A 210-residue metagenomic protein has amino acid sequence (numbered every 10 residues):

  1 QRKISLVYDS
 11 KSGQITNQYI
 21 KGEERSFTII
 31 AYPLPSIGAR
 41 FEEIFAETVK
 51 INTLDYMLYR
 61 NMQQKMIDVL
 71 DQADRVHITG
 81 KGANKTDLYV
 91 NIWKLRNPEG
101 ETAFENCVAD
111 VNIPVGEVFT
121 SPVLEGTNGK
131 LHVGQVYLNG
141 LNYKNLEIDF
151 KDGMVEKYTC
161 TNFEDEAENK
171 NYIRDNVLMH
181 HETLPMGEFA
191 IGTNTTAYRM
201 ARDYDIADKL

Functional and structural regions predicted by a protein language model:
Q1-G126: Active-site bordering "gate/hinge" segments that shape substrate access to catalytic or cofactor-binding pockets
S26-T28, G129-K130, G187-F189: Structural motif
L34, A83, L95, V136-L138 (+3 more regions): Short, glycine-/Ser/Thr-/acidic-enriched flexible segments
R40-F41, K144, M200-D203: Short conserved micro-motifs at the rims of enzyme active sites and ligand-binding pockets
A73-R75, N128, N145, M186: Short, surface-exposed beta-edge/turn micro-motifs
W93-R96, E147-K151, D205-A207: Short, solvent-exposed amphipathic alpha-helical segments in soluble enzyme and RNA/protein-processing domains
V123-M179: Long, well-ordered mid-to-C-terminal structural blocks that present hydrophobic/aromatic surfaces
K157-L210: Dual-mode signal for accessory low-complexity, basic/Gly-rich regions
